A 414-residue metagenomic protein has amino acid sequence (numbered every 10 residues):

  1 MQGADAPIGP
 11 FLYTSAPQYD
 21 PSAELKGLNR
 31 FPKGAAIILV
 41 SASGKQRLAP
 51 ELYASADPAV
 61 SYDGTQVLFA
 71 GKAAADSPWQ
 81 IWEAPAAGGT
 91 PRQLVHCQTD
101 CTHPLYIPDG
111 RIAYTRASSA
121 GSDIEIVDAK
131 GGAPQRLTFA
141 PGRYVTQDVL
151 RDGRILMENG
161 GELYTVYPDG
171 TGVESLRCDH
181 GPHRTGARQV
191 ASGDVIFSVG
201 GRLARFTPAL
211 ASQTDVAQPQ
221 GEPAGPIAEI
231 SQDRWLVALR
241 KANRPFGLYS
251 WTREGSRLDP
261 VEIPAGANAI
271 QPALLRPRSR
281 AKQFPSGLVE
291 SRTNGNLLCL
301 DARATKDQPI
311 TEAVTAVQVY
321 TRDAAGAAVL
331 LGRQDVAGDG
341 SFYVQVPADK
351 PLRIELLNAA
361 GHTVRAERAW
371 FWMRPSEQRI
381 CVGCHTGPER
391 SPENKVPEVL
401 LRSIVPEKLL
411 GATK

Functional and structural regions predicted by a protein language model:
M1-D339, Q345-A348, T363-G383, P388-L400 (+1 more regions): Sequence signature of WD/YWTD-type beta-propeller architectures
K350-A360: Short, aromatic- and glycine-rich surface loops/edge beta-strands on solvent-exposed regions
